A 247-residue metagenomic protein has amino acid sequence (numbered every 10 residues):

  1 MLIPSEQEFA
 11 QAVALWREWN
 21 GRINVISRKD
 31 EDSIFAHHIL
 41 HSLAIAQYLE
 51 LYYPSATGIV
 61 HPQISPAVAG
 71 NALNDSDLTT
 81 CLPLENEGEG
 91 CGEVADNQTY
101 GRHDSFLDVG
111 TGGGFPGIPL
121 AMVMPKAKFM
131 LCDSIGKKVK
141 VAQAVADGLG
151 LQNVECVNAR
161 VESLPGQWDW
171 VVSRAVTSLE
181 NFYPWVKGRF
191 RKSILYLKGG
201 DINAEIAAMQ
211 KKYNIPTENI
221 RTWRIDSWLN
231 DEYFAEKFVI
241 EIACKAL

Functional and structural regions predicted by a protein language model:
M1-P54, I64, K137, G148: Class I SAM-dependent transferase core
N20, V145-A146, Q210-Y213: Conserved hydrophobic residues forming the short capping helix/wall of the S-adenosyl-L-methionine
I45-G58, P66, G92, Y100-G166 (+1 more regions): Conserved SAM/SAH cofactor-binding pocket of Class I
S55-H103: Intrinsic disorder/low-complexity segments
W170-F182: A short SAM/SAH-binding and catalytic strip from SAM-dependent methyltransferases
Y183-S193: A short glycine-rich, Lys/Arg-flanked "PGG" loop and its adjoining helix->strand segment in the class I
K192-D201: Conserved beta-strand signature within the Rossmann-like core of class I S-adenosyl-L-methionine
D201-L247: Active-site capping/gating segments
